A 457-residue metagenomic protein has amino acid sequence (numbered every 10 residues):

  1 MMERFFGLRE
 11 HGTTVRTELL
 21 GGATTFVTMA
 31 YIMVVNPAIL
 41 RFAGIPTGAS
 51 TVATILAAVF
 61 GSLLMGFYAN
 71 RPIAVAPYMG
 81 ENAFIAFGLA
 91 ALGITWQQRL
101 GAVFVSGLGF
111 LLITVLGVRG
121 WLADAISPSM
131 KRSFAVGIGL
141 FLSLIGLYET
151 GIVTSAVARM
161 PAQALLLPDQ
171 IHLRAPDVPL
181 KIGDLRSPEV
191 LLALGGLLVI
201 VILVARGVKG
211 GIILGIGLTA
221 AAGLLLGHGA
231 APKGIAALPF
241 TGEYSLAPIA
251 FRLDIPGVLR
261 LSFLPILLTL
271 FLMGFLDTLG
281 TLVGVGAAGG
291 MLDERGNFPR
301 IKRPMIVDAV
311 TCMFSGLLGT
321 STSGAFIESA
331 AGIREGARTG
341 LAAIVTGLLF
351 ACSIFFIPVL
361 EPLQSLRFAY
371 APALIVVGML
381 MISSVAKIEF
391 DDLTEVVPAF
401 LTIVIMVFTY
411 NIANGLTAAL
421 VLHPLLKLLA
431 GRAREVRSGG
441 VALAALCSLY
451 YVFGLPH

Functional and structural regions predicted by a protein language model:
M1-A49, L180-I182, I216-K302, C447-L449: Helix-loop-helix hairpins and the membrane-proximal interhelical loops of multi-pass alpha-helical transport proteins
M2-N36, A57, Y78-I138, A287-V385: Helix-loop-helix junctions within the multi-pass membrane cores of secondary transporters/permeases
A23-A30, F60-L63, F67, S143 (+6 more regions): Hydrophobic/aromatic residues within the transmembrane alpha-helices of Major Facilitator Superfamily
V34-A38, T54, S62, A83 (+10 more regions): Transmembrane alpha-helix boundary and packing residues in multipass membrane permease domains and related
A38-A49, G88-Q98, R260-L264, Q364-S365 (+1 more regions): Helix-coil boundary and interhelical linker segments in multi-pass alpha-helical membrane proteins
G44-L63: Loop-to-helix transition at the N-terminal end of transmembrane alpha-helices
A57-M79: Juxtamembrane transmembrane-helix boundary signature
G93-L218, I344-H457: Membrane-embedded alpha-helical modules
